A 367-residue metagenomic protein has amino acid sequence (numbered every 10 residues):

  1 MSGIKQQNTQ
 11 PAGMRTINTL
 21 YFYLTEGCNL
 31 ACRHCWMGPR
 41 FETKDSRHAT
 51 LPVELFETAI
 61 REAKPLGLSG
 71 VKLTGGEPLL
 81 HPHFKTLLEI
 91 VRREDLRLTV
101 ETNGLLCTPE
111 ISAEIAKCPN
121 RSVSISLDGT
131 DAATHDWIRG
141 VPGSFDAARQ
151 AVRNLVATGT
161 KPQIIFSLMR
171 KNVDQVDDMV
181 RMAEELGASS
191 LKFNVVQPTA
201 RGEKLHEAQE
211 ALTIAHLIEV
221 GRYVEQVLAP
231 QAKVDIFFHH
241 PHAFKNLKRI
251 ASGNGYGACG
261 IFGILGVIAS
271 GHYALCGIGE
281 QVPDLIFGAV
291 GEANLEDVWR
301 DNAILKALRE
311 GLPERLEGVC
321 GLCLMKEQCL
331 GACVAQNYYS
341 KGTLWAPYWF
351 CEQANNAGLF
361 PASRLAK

Functional and structural regions predicted by a protein language model:
S2-S122: Conserved alpha-helical substructure of the radical SAM core
T25, E77, G104-L105, D128 (+3 more regions): Short beta->alpha junction loops/turns
R40, G76, D128, V196 (+1 more regions): Flexible loop residues that form catalytic and substrate-binding hotspots at small-molecule/glycan-binding clefts
L51, P82, G143, K171-D174 (+1 more regions): Residue-level signal for the nucleotide or nucleotide-sugar donor/cofactor binding architecture
T58-G75, L308, A346-K367: Short Fe-S-cluster ligation motifs
E94, K117, S126-D128, A133-A293: Radical SAM enzyme [4Fe-4S]-AdoMet core and its adjacent flexible, acidic and glycine-rich loops/tails across
H240-F360: Accessory C-terminal segments flanking Radical SAM cores
